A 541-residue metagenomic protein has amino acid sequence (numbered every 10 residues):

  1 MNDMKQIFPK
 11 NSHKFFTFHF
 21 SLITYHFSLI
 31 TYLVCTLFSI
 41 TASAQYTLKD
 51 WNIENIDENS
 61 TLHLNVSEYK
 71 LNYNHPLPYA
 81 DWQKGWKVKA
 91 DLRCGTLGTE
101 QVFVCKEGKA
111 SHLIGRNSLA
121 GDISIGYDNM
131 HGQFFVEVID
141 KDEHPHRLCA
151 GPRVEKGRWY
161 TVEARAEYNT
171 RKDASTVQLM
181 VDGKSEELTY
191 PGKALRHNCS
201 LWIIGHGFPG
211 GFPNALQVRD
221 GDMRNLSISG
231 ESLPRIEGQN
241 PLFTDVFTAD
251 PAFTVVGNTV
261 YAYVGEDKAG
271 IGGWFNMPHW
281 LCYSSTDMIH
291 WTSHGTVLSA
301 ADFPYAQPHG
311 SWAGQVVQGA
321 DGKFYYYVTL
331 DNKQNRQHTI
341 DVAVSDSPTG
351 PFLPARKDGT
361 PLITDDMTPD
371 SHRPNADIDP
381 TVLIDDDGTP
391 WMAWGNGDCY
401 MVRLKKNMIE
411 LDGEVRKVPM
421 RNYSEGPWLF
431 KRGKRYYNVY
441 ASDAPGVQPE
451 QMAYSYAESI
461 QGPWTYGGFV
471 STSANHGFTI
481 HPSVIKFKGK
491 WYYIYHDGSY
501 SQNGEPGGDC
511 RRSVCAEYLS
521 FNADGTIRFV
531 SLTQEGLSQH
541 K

Functional and structural regions predicted by a protein language model:
L64-W86, R147-R153: Short surface loop/edge beta-strand patches of beta-sandwich-type extracellular domains that form ligand-contact sites
H75-T96, V102, L119-S124, L226: A carbohydrate-recognition surface predominantly in extracellular/luminal proteins
K89-C94, P213-L233: Extracellular, beta-strand-rich glycan-interacting domains
C105-E137: Glycan-recognition/cleft segments
V136-T161: Short, aromatic/His-centered strand-loop micro-motif at the edge of beta-sheets
R158-T176: Localized edge beta-strand/strand-to-loop motifs within extracellular or lumenal beta-rich domains
T189-D222: Flexible glycan-contacting loops in extracellular carbohydrate-active proteins
S232-K541: Carbohydrate-active catalytic/glycan-binding domains of CAZyme proteins, especially the secreted or lumenal ectodomains
